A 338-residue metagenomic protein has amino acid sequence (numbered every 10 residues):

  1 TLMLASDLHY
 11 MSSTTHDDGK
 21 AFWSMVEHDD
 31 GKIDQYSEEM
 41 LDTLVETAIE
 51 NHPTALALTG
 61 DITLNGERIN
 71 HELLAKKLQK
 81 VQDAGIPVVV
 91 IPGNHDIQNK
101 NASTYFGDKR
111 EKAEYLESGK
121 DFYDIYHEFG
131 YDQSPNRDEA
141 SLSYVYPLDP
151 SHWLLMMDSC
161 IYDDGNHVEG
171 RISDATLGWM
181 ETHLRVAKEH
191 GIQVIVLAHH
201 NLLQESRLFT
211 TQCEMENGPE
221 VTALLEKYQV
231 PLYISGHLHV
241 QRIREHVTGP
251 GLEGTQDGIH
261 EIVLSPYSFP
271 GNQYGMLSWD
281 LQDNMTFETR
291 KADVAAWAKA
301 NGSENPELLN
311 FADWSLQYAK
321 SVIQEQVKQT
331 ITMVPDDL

Functional and structural regions predicted by a protein language model:
T1-R68: N-terminal active-site segment of His-dependent metallophosphoesterases
T1-S12, H152-Y162, L197, H260-S265 (+1 more regions): Active-site-proximal beta-strand elements of phosphoester/diester hydrolases
D7, L56, D61, L74 (+6 more regions): Divalent metal-coordination and catalytic microenvironments
M11-T14, L64-G66, N94-A102, Y162-G165 (+3 more regions): Active-site environment of divalent metal-dependent phosphoester hydrolases
I49-H52, W153-L155, H167-H260: His/acidic metal-ligating clusters that form di-metal
T63-I69, S134-N136, T211-Q212, Y267-P270 (+1 more regions): Acidic-and-aromatic substrate-binding clefts and catalytic sites of carbohydrate-active enzymes
L73-W179, T255-D257, M276, M285: Extended active-site neighborhood of metal-dependent phosphoesterases/phosphodiesterases
D280-L338: A short C-terminal boundary segment appended to hydrolase-like catalytic domains
